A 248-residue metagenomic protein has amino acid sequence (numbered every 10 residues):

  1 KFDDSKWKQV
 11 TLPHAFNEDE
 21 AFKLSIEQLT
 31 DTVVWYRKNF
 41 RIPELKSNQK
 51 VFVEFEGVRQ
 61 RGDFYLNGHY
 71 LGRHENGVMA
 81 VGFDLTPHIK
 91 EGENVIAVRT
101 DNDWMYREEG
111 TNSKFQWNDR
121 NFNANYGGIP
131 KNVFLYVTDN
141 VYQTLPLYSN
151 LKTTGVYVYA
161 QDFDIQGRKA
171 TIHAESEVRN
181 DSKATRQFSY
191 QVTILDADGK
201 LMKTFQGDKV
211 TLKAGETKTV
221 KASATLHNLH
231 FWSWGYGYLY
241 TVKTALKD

Functional and structural regions predicted by a protein language model:
D31-K152, D196-A197, L239: Accessory beta-strand-rich segments of carbohydrate-active enzymes
Y36-K38, M79-F83, D208, E216-A224: Short strand-edge motifs at loop-to-beta-strand transitions and within beta-strands of extracellular beta-rich domains
L66, G167-V210, V220: Beta-strand-rich binding/interaction modules
L71-G72, N76, M202-A214: Solvent-exposed serine/threonine-rich low-complexity stretches and specific carbohydrate-binding patches
E91-G92, K169, K213-T217: Solvent-exposed, conformationally flexible loop/turn segments
Y142-D181: Surface beta-strand/loop "capping" patches
N228-D248: Terminal connector regions
